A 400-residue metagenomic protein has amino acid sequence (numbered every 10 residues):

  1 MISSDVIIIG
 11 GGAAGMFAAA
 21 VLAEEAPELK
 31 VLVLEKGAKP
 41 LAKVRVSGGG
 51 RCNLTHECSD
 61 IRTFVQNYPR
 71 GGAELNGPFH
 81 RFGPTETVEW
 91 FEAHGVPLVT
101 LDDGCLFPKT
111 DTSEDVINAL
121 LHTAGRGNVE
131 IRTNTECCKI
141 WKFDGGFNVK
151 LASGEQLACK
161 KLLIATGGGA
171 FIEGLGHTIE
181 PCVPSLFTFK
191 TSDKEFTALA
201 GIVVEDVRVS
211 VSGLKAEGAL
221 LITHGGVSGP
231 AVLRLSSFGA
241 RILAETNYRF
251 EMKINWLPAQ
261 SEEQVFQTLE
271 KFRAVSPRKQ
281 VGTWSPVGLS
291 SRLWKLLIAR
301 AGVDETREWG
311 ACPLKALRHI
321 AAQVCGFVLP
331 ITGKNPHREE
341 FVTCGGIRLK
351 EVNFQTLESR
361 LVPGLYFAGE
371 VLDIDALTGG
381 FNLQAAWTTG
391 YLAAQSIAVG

Functional and structural regions predicted by a protein language model:
M1-A14, L32: Beta1/beta-strand and adjacent pyrophosphate-binding region of the FAD-binding site in flavoprotein oxidoreductases
I7, A23-G49: Glycine-rich FAD pyrophosphate-binding loop
I7-I9, L34, C137, V149 (+4 more regions): Short hydrophobic core segments
I8, A18, F171-L175, Q384-G400: An active-site-proximal "capping" alpha-helix that borders the catalytic cofactor pocket
E24-E25, K39, D60-R62, H80 (+7 more regions): Residue-level recognition of phosphate/Mg2+-coordinating polar/acidic sites in nucleotide-handling active sites
R45-E114: A conserved beta-strand/loop capping segment in the N-terminal third of enzymes that catalyze redox or closely related
T133-F147: A conserved short coil-to-beta-strand element within the FAD-binding core of flavoproteins
K161-T197: Glycine-rich loop(s) and the adjacent beta-strand/alpha-helix scaffold that form part
